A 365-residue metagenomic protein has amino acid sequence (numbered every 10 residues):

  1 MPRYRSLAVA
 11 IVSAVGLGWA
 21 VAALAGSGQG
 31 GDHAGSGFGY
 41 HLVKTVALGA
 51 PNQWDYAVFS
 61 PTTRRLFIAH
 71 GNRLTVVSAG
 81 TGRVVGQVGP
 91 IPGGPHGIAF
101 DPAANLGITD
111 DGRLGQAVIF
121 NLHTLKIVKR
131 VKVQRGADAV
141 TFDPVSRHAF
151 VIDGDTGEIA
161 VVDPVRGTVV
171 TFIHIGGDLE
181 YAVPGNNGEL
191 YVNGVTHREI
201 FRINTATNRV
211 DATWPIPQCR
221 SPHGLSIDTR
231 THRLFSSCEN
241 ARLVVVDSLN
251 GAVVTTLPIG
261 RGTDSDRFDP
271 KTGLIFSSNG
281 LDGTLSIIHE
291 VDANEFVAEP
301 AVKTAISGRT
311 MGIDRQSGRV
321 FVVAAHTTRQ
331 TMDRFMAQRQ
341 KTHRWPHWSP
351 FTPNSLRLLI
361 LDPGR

Functional and structural regions predicted by a protein language model:
M1-I11: Bacterial N-terminal signal peptides that target proteins for export
V9-A22: Bacterial N-terminal signal peptides
W19, L24-R365: Predominantly soluble domains enriched in secretory-pathway, periplasmic, or organellar proteins
